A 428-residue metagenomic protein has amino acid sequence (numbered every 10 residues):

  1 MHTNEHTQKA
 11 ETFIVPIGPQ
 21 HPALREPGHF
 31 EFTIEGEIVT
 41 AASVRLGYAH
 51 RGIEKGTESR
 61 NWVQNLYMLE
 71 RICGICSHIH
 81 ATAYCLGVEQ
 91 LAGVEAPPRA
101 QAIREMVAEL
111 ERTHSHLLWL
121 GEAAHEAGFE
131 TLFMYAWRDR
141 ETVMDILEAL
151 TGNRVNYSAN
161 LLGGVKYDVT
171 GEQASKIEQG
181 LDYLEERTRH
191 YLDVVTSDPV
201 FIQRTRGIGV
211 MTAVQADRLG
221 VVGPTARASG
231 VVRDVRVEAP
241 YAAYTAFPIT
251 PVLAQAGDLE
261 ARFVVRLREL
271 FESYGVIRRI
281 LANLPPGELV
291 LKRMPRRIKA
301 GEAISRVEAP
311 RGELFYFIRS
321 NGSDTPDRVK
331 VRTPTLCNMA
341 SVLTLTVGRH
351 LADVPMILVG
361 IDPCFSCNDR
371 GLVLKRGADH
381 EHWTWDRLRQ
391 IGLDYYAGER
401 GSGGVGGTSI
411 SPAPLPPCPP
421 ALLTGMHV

Functional and structural regions predicted by a protein language model:
H2-V428: Active-site bordering "gate/hinge" segments that shape substrate access to catalytic or cofactor-binding pockets
